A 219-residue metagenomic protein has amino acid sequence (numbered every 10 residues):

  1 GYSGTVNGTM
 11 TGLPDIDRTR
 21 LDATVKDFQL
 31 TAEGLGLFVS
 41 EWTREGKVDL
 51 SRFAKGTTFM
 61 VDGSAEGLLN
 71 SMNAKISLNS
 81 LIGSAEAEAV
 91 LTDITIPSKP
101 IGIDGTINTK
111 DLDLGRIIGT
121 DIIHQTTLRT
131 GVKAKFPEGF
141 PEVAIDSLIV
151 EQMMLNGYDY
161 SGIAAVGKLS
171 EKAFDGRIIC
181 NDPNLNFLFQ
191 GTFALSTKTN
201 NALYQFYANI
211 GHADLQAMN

Functional and structural regions predicted by a protein language model:
G1-N219: Interface amphipathic segments
